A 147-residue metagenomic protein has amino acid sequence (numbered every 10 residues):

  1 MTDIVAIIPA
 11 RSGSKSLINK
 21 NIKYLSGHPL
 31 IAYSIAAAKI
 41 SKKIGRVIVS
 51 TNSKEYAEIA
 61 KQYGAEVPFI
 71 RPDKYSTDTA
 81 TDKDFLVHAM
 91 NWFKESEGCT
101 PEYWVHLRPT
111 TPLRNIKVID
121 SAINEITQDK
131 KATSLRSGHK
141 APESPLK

Functional and structural regions predicted by a protein language model:
D3-S50: N-terminal glycine-rich phosphate-binding loop and ensuing alpha1 helix
I4, G45, E66, E102 (+1 more regions): Conserved acidic residues
A6, V49, H106, S134-S137: Structural beta-sheet core signal
R11, R108, H139-K140: Histidine-centered beta-alpha loop that forms part of the nucleotide-sugar donor binding/catalytic region in diverse
K15-I18, S76, P109: A short acidic, helix-capping loop that chelates divalent metal ions and anchors anionic groups
E55-V105, R114, S121: Short phosphate-binding loop-to-helix
D84, P112-K147: Conserved core of the sugar-phosphate nucleotidyltransferase
